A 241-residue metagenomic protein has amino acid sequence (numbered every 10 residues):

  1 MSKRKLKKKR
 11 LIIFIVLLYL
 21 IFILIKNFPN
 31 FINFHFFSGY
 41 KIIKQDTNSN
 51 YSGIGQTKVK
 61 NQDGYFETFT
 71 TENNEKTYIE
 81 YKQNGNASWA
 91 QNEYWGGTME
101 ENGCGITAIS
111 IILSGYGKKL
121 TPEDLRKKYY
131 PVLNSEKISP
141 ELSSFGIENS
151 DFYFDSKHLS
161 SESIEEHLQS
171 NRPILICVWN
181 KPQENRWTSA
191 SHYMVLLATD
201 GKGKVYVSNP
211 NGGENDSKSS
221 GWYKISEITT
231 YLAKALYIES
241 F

Functional and structural regions predicted by a protein language model:
M1-K9: N-terminal Lys/Arg-rich, disordered targeting/topogenic segments
R10-F14, Y19-L133: Active-site-adjacent structural segments surrounding the nucleophilic cysteine of cysteine proteases and isopeptidases
N27-F37, K41-I42, D46-T47, A108-F241: Conserved active-site-adjacent core of cysteine acyl-enzyme catalytic domains
